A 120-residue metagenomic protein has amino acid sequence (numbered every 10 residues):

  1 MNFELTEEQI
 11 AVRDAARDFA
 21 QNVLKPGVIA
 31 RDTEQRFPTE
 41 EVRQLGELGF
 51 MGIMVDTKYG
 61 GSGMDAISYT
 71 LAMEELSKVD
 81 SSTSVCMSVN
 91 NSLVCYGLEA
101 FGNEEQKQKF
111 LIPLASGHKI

Functional and structural regions predicted by a protein language model:
M1-A11: Intrinsic disorder at enzyme termini
V12-R17: Extended amphipathic alpha-helical segments enriched in small hydrophobics
V23-I120: Glycine-rich flavin
